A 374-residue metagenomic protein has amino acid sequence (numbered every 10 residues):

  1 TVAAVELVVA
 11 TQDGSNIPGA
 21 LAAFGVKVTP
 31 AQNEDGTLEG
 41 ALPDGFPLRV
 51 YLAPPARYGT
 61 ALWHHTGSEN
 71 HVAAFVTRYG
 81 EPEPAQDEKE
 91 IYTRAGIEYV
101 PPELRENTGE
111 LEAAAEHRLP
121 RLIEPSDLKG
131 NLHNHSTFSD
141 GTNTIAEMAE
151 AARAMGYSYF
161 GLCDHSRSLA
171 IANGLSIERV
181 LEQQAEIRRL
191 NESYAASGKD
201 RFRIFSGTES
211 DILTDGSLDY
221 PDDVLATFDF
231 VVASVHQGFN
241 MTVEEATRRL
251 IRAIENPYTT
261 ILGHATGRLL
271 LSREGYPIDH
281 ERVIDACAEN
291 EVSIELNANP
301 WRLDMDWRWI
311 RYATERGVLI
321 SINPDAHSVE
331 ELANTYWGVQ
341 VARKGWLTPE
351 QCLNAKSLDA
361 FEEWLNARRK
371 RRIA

Functional and structural regions predicted by a protein language model:
V2-S136, T142-F160, R167-F202, T214-A374: Charged catalytic cores and adjacent phosphate/nucleic-acid-binding surfaces used for phosphate/nucleic-acid chemistry
G161-L162, T208-E209: Core AdoMet radical
I204-S206: Short beta-strand elements
